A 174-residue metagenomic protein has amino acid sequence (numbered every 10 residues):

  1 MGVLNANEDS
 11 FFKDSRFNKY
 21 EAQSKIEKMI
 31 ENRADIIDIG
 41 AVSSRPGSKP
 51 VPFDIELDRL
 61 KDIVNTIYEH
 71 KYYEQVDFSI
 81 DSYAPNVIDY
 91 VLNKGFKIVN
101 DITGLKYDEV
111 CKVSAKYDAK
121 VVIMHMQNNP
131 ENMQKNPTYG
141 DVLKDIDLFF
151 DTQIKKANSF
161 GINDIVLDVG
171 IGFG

Functional and structural regions predicted by a protein language model:
L4, M29, R33, D81 (+3 more regions): Conserved, mostly hydrophobic/aromatic
A6-F12, S43-G47, K94, G104-G174: Conserved anion-binding
F11-F12, D35-I63, I171-G174: Glycine-rich, proline-tolerant flexible connector loops at the mouths of alpha/beta enzymes
F11-I30, I55-D58, T103-G104, L143-D151: Glycine-rich anion/phosphate-binding loops
D35-D38, S79, N100-D101, V122-I123 (+1 more regions): Conserved beta-strand positions in the central sheet of alpha/beta enzyme cores
K49-I80, P85-Y90, K116-M126: Alpha-helix-loop-beta-strand connector modules within alpha/beta enzyme cores
E56, Q75-A84, I88, G95-D108 (+1 more regions): Catalytic beta/alpha-barrel core
